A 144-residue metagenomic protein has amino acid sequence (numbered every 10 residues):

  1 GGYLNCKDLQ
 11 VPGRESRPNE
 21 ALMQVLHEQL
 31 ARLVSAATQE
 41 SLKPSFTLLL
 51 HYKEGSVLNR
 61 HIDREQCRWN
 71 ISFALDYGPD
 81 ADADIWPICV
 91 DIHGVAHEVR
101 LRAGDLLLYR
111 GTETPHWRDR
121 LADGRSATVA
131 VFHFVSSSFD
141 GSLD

Functional and structural regions predicted by a protein language model:
G1-T38: Non-heme Fe(II)/2-oxoglutarate
Q24-E28, K43, I62-E65: Alpha-helix initiation and capping sites
Q39-L48: A short coil-to-beta-strand element that immediately follows conserved catalytic motifs
H51: Conserved active-site beta-strand element of glycosyltransferases/polysaccharide synthases
E54-T114, S126-A130, S136-D144: Catalytic core of non-heme Fe(II) oxygenases with the double-stranded beta-helix
R118-G124: Short proline/glycine-enriched turn/loop segments at secondary-structure junctions
